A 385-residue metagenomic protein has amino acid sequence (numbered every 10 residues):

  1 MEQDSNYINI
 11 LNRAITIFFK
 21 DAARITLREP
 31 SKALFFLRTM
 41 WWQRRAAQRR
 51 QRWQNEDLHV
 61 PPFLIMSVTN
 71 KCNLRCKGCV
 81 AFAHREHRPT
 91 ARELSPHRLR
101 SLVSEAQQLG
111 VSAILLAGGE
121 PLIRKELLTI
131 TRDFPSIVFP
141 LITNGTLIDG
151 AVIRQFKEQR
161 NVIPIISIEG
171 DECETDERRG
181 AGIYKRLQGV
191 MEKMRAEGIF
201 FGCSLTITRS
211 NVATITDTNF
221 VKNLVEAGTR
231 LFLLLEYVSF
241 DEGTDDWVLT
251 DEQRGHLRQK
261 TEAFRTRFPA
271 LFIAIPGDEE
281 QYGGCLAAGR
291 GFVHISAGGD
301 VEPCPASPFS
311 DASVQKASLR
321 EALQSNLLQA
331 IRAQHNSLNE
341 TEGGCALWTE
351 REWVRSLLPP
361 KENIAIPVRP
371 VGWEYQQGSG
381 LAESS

Functional and structural regions predicted by a protein language model:
E2-R154, Q159: Conserved alpha-helical substructure of the radical SAM core
I25, V301, A306-S385: Flexible mid-to-C-terminal extensions adjoining Fe-S/redox cofactors in radical SAM and related proteins
W41-P61, E279, A312-Q329: Short, charged low-complexity linear segments at domain edges
P61-I65, P269-I273, L328-H335: Short, intrinsically disordered, charge-biased short linear motifs at domain edges
G78, F82-R85, G291, S310 (+1 more regions): Secreted/processed peptides and extracellular or luminal domains of membrane proteins
R85-P89, E172-R178, F240-D245: A short acidic, helix-capping loop that chelates divalent metal ions and anchors anionic groups
P96-L116, L122-L235: Radical SAM/AdoMet-radical enzyme domain recognition
Y237-P303, W348-W353: A C-terminal junction/extension of Radical SAM enzymes
